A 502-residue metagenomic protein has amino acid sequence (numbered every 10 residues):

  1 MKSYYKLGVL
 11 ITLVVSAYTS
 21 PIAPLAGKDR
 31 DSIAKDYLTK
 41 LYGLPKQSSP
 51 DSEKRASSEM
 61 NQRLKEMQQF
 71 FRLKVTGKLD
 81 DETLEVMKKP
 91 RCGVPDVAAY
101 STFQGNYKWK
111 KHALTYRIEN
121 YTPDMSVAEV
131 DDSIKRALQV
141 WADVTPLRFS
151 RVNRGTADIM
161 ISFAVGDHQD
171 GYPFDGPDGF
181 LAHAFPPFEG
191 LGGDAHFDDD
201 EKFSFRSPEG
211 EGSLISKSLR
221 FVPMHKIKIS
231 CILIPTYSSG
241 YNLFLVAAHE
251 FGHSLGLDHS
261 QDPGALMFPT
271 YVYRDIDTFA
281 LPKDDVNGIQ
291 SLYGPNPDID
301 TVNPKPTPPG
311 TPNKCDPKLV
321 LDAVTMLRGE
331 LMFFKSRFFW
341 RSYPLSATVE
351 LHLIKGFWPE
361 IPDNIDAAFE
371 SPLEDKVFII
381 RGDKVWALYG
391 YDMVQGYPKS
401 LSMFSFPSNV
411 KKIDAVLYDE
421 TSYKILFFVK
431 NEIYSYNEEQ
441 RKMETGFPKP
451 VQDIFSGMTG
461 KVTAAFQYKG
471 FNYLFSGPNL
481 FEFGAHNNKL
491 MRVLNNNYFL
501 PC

Functional and structural regions predicted by a protein language model:
K2-L319: Zinc-dependent metalloendopeptidases
N296-C502: Disulfide-stabilized extracellular ectodomains of secreted/luminal proteins, especially beta-rich
